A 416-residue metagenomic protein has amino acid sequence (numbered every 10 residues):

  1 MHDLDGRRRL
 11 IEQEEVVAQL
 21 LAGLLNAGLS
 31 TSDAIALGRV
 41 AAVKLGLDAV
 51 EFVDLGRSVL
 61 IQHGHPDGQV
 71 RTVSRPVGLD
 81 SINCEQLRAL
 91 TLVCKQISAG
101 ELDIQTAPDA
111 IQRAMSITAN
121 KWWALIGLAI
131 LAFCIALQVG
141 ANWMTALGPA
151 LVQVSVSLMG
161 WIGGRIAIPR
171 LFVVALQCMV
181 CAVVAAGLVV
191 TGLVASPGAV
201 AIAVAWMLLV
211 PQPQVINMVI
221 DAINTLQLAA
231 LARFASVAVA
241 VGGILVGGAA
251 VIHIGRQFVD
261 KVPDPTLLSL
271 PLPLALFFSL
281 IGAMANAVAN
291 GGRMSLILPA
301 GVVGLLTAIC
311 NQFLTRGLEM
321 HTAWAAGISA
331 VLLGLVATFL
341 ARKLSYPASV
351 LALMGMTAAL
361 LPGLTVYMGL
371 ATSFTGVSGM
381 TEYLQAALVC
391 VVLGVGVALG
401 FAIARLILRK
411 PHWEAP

Functional and structural regions predicted by a protein language model:
M1-R113: Soluble N-terminal domains of membrane-associated systems
V93-P108, W122-A132, L147-G160, I252-F258 (+2 more regions): Hydrophobic, membrane-facing alpha-helical anchors
I117-M218, A287-N290, M294: Core alpha-helical transmembrane segments of integral membrane proteins
W123, A136-V152, P197-P211, V262-F278 (+2 more regions): Structural signature of hydrophobic alpha-helical transmembrane segments
C134-V139, S155-G164, V180, V184-G192 (+7 more regions): Alpha-helical membrane-inserting segments
L193-P197, G255-S269, T372-E382: Membrane-interface helix termini and inter-helical loops of multi-pass transporters
A201-A205, N217-V241, L272-L274, L298-P416: C-terminal transmembrane helix-loop-helix hairpin of multi-pass membrane proteins
N217-A287: Membrane-embedded hairpin module used as a gating/binding unit in multi-pass transport and secretion proteins
